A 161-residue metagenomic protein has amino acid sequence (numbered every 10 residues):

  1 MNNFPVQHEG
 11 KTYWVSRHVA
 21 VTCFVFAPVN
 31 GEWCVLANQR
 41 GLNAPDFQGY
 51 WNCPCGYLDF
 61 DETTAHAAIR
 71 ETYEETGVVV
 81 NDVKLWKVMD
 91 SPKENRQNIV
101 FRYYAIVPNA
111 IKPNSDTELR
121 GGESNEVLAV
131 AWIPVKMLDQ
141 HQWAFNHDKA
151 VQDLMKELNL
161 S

Functional and structural regions predicted by a protein language model:
M1-N30: Acidic, metal-coordinating catalytic segment for phosphate/diphosphate chemistry, firing primarily on the Nudix
T22, C34, A129: Conserved beta-strand and immediately adjacent loop positions that scaffold enzyme active sites
V25-A27, Q39, I106-V107: Residue-level signal for short segments within beta-strands and strand-turn junctions of well-structured beta-sheet
P28-C34, P45-F47, N95-R96, K112: Short, solvent-exposed loop/turn segments that connect beta-strands within catalytic domains and beta-strand-rich
E32-C34, V80-V83: Short acidic capping loops at alpha-helix termini that bridge into adjacent secondary structure
E32-E74: Conserved Nudix-box catalytic region and its N-terminal flanking loop in Nudix hydrolases and closely related
G56-N81, K87-K149, L160: Unchanged
